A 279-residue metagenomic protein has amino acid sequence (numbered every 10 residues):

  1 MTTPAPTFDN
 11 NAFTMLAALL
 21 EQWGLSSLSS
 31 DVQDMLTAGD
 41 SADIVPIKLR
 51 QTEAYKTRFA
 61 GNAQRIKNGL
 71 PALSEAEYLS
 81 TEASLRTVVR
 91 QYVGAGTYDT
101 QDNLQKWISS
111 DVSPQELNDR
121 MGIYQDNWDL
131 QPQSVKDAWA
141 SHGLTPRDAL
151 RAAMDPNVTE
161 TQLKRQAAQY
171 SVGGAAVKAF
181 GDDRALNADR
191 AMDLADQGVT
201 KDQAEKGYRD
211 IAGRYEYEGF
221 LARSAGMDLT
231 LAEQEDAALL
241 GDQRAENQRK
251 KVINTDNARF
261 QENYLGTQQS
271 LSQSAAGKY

Functional and structural regions predicted by a protein language model:
T2-Y279: General marker for long, soluble alpha-helical cores
